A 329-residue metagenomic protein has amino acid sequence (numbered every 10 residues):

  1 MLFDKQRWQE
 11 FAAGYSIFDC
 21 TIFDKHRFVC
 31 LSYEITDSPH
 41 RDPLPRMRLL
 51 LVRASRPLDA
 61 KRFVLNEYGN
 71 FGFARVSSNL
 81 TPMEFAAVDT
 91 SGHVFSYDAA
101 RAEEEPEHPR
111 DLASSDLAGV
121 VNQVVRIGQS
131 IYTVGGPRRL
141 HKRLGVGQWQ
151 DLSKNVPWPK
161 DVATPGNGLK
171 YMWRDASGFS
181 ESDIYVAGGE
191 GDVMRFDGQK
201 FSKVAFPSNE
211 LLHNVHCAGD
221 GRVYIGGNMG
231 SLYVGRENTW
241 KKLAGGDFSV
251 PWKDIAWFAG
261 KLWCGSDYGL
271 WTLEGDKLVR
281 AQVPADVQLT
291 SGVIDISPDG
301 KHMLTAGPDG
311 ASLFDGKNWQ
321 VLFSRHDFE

Functional and structural regions predicted by a protein language model:
M1-E329: Residue-level hotspots at or immediately adjacent to binding/recognition sites across diverse folds
